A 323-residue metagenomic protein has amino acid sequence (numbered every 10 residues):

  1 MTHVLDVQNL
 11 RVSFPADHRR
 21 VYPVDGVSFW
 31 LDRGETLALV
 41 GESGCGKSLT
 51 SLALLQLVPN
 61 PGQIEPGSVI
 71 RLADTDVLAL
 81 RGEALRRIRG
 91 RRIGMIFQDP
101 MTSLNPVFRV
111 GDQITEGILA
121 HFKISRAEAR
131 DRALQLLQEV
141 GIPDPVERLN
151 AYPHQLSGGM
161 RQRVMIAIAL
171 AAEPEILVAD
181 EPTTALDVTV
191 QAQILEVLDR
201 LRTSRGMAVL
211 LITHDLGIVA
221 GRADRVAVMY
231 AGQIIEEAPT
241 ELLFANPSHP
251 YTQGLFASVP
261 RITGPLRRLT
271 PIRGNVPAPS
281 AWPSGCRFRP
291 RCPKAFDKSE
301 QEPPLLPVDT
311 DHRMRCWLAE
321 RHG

Functional and structural regions predicted by a protein language model:
M1-V4, S13-G26, L57-I64, R81-A84 (+3 more regions): A short, flexible loop at the N-terminus of ABC-type nucleotide-binding domains that lies
H3, P143-E147, E237-G323: Short catalytic/signature loops enriched in Gly
F14-H18, Q56-P61, A79-L85, D112-E128 (+3 more regions): ABC-type ATPase nucleotide-binding domains, specifically the catalytic core motifs of the NBD
E42, Q56, E173, V178 (+2 more regions): P-loop NTP-binding/switch modules centered on Walker-like glycine-rich loops
V58, Q63, D76-G94, A120 (+2 more regions): ABC ATPase NBD coupling module
L72-D76, E128-E147, F256-A257: Conserved ABC ATPase "signature" region
A151-L156, M160: Conserved ABC ATPase signature
